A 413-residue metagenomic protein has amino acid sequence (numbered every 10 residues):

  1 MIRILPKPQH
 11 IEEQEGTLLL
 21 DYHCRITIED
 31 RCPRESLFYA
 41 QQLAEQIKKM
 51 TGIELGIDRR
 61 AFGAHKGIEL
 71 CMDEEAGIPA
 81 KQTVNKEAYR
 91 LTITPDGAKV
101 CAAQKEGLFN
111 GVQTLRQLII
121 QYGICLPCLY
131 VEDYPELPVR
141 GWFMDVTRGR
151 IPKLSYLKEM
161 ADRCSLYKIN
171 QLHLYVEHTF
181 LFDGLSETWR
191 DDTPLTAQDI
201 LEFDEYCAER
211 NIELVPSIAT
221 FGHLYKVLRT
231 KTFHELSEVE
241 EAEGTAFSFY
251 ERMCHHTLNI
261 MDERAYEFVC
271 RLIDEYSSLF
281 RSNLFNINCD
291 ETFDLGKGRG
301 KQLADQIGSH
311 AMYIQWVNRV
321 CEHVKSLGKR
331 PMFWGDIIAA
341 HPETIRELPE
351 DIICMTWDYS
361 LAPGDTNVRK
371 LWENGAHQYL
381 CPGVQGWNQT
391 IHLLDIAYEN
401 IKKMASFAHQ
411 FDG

Functional and structural regions predicted by a protein language model:
M1-Q14, L19-Y22, E35-Q41, G63 (+5 more regions): Substrate-binding groove of N-acetylhexosamine-processing glycoside hydrolases
M1-R140, K403: Contiguous, structured surface segment used for ligand recognition
D30-C32, R148-R150, S360: A generic structural motif
D58-G67, F180-D183, E187-W189, H341-E343: Beta-rich nucleic-acid/ligand-interaction surfaces
L108-G111, P152, Q389: Short helix/loop capping segments that flank catalytic or ligand/cofactor-binding pockets
L108-V112, M160, N367: Hydrophobic side chains in well-ordered alpha-helices
L129-T147, Y379-N388: N-terminal small/glycine-rich loop or linker at the start of catalytic domains across soluble metabolic enzymes
L137-G335, R346-E347, I353-M355, W372: Substrate-binding cleft of carbohydrate-active enzyme catalytic domains
